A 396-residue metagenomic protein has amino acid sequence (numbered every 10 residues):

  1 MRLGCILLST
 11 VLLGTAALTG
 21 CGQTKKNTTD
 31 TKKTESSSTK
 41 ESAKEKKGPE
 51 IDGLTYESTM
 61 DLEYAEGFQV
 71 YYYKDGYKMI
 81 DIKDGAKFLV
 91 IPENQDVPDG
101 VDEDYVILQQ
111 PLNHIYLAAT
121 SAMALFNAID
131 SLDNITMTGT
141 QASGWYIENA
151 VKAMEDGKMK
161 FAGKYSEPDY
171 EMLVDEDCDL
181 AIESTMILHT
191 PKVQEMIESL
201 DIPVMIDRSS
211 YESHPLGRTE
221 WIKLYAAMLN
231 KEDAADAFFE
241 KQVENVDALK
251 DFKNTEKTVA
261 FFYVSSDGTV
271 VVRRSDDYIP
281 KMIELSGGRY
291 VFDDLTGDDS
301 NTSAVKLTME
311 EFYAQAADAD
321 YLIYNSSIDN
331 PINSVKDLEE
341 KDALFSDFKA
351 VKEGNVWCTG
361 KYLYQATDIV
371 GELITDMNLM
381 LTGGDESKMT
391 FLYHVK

Functional and structural regions predicted by a protein language model:
M1-L7: Bacterial N-terminal signal peptides that target proteins for export
A17-G20: C-terminal motif of bacterial Sec signal peptides marking the signal peptidase cleavage site
G22-M123, A234-F261, D385-K396: Bacterial Sec-exported substrate-binding components of ABC uptake systems
A43, E212-E240, D318-K396: Structured C-terminal subdomain patch of bacterial secreted/periplasmic proteins
D81-D84, F88-V174, L180-M186: A short, structured surface patch at a secondary-structure boundary
N113, T120-F126, S131, T138-N149 (+3 more regions): Extracytoplasmic ligand-binding site segments that recognize negatively charged/polar headgroups
H114-L117, N134-T138, L180-S184, V204-D207 (+4 more regions): Structural recognition of the beta-strand scaffold that forms the well-ordered cores of secreted hydrolase catalytic
N245, D251-N333: Flexible, glycine-rich surface segments
